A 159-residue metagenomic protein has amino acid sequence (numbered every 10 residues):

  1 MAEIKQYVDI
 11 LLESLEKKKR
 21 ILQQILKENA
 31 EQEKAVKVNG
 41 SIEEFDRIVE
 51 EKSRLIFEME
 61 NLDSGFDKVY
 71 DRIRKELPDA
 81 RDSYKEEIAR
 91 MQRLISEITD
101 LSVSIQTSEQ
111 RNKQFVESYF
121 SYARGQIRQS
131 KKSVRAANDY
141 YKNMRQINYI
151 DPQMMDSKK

Functional and structural regions predicted by a protein language model:
M1-E58: Long, hydrophobic N-terminal alpha-helical segment
M1-K18, M59-D71, V134-Y149: Short secondary-structure boundary segments
Y7, F45, F57, F66 (+2 more regions): Phenylalanine-focused residue identity feature
I21, R54-V69, E97-S108: Amphipathic alpha-helical coiled-coil segments
E33-V36, G40, Y70, R74-L77 (+3 more regions): Coiled-coil heptad-register positions
L55-R90: Helix-adjacent hinge/juxtasegments
Y84-K159: Short terminal interaction segments
